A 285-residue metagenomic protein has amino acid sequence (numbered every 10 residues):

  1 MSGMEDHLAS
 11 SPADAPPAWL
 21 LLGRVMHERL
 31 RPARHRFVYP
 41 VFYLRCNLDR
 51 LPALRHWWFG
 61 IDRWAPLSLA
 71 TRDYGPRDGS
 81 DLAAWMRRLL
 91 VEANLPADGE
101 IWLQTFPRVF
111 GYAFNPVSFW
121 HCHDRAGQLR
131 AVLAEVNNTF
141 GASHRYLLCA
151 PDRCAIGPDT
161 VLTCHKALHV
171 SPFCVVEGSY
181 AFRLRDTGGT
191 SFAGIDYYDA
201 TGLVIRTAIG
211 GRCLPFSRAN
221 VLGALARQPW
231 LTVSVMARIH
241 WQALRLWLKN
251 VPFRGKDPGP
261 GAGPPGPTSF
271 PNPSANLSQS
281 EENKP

Functional and structural regions predicted by a protein language model:
S2-P285: Mature, function-bearing regions of proteins
